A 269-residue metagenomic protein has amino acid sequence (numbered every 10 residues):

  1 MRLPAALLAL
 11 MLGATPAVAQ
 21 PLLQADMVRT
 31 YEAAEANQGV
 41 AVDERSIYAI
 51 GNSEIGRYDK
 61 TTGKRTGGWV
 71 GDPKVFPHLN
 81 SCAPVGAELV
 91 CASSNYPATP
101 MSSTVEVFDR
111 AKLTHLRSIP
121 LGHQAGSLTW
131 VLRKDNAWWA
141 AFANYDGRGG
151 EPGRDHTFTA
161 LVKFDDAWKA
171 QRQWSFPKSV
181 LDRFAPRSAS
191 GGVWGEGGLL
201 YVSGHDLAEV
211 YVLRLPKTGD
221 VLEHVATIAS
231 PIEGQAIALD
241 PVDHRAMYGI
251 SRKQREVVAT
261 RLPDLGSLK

Functional and structural regions predicted by a protein language model:
V28-E35, W69-K74, I119-Q124, W174-P186 (+1 more regions): Surface loop/turn motifs at the tips and blade-to-blade linkers of beta-strand repeat domains
V28-S53, H78-S81: Beta-strand-rich domains and repeat architectures in extracellular enzymes and scaffolds, especially beta-propellers
E35-A36, P77-H78, M101, A125-S127 (+3 more regions): Beta-rich catalytic cores
S46-A49, L89-V90, W138-A141, L199-V202 (+1 more regions): Conserved beta-propeller blade signature
G63-S103: Blade-loop segments of beta-propeller domains
S93-S102, A141-F158, V258-L262: Short, conserved, GDST-rich strand-edge loop motifs in beta-rich repeat architectures
S102-L113, D155-W168, V210-K217, L262-S267: Beta-propeller blade signature
D220-V242: Conserved blade-ending motifs and adjacent loop-strand segments that build the rim/top face of beta-propeller domains
